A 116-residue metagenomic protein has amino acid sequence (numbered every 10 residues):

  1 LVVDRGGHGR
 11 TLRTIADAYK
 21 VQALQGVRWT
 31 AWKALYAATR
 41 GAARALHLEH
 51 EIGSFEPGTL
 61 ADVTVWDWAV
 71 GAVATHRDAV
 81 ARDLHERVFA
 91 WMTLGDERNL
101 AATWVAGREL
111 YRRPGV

Functional and structural regions predicted by a protein language model:
L1-T75, T93: His/Asp/Glu-enriched, well-ordered alpha-helical/loop segment that forms or immediately abuts the divalent-metal
L60-G115: C-terminal cap of metal-dependent C-N hydrolases
